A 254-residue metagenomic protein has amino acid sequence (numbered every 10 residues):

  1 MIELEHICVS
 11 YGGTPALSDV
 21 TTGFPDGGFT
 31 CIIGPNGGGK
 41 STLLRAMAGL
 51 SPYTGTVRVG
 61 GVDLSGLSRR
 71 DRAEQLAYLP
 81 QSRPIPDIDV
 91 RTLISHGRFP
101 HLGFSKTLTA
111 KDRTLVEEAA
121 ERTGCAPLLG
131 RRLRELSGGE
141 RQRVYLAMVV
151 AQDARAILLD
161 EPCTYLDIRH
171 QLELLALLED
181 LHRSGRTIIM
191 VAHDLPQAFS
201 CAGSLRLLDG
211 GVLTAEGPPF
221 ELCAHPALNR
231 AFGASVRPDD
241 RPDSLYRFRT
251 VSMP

Functional and structural regions predicted by a protein language model:
A48: Helix-to-loop junction immediately C-terminal to a conserved catalytic motif
G55-D63, R72: Conserved ABC transporter NBD signature motif
T107, R132-L136, E140: Conserved ABC ATPase signature
I157-E161: Catalytic Walker B motif of ABC-type/P-loop ATPase nucleotide-binding domains
A192-H193: H-loop/switch region of ABC-family ATPase nucleotide-binding domains
L205-P218: H-loop (His-switch) and adjacent beta-strand-loop-beta switch element of ABC-type ATPase nucleotide-binding domains
N229-P254: ABC ATPase nucleotide-binding domains
